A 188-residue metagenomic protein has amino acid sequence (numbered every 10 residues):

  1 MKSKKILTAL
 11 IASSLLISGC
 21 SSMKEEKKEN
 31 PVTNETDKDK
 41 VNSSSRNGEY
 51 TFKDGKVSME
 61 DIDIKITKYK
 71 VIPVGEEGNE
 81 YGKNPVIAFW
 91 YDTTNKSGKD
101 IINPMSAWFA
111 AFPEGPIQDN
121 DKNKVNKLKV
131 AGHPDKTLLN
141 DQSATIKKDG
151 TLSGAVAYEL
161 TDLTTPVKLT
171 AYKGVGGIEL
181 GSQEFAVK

Functional and structural regions predicted by a protein language model:
M1-L7: Bacterial N-terminal signal peptides that target proteins for export
T8, S21-K65: N-terminal, intrinsically disordered, polar/charged segments of Gram-positive cell-envelope systems that serve as
L16-G19: C-terminal motif of bacterial Sec signal peptides marking the signal peptidase cleavage site
Y50-K53, I72-E77, T137-Q142, S153: Short structured motifs
K70-A88, D100, S143-K147: Short, solvent-exposed beta-strand/turn "edge" segments of beta-rich domains on protein surfaces
N79-N84, N103-F109, A171: Short Gly/aromatic-enriched secondary-structure transition segments
T94-K147: The feature marks short-to-medium sequence segments in extracytoplasmic or secretory-pathway proteins
S143-K188: Surface-exposed edge beta-strand/loop patches
